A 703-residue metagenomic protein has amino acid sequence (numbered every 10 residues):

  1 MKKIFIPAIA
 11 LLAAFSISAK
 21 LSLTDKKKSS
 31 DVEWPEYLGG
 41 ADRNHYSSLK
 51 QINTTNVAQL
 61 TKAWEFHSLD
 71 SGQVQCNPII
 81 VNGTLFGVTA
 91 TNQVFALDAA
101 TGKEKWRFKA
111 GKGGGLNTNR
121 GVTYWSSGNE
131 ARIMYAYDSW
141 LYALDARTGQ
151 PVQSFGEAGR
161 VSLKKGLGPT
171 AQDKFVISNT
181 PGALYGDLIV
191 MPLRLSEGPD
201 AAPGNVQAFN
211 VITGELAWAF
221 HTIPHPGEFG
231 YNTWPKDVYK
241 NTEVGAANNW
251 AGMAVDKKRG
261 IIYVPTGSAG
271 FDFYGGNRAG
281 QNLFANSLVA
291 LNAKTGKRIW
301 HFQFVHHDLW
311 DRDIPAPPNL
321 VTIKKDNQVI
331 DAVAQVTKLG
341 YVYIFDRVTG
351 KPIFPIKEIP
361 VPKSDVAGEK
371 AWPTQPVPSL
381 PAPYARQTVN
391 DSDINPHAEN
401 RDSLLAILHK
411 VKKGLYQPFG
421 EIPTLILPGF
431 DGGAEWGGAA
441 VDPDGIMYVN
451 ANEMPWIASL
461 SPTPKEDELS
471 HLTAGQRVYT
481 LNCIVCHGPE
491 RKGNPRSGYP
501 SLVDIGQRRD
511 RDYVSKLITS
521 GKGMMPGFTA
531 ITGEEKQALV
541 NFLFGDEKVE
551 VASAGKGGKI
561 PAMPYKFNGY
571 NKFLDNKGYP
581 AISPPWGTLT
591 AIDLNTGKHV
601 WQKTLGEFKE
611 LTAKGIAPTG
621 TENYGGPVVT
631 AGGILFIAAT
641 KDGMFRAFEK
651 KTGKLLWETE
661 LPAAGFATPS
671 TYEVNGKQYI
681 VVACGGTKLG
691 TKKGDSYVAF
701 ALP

Functional and structural regions predicted by a protein language model:
M1-T24: Bacterial Sec-dependent N-terminal signal peptides
A19-K50, W372-L404, S553-N568: N-terminal pre-domain segments of enzymes
W34-L38, Q73-T91, G114-L141, K174-D200 (+9 more regions): Repeat-blade elements of multi-bladed beta-propeller folds
A41-S48, S71-Q75, F95, D272-F273 (+1 more regions): Short, solvent-exposed loop/turn elements at domain surfaces
T55-L69, V94-G114, G128, L141-D173 (+11 more regions): Extracytoplasmic/lumenal domain signature
I177, I261, E466, S470-T473 (+4 more regions): Extracytoplasmic electron-transfer domains, predominantly the class I c-type cytochrome c fold
G198, H225, V244-A251, W300 (+9 more regions): Beta-propeller domains
A385-T388, S392-H409, K413-F419, I426-L427 (+3 more regions): Periplasmic c-type cytochrome electron-transfer domains
